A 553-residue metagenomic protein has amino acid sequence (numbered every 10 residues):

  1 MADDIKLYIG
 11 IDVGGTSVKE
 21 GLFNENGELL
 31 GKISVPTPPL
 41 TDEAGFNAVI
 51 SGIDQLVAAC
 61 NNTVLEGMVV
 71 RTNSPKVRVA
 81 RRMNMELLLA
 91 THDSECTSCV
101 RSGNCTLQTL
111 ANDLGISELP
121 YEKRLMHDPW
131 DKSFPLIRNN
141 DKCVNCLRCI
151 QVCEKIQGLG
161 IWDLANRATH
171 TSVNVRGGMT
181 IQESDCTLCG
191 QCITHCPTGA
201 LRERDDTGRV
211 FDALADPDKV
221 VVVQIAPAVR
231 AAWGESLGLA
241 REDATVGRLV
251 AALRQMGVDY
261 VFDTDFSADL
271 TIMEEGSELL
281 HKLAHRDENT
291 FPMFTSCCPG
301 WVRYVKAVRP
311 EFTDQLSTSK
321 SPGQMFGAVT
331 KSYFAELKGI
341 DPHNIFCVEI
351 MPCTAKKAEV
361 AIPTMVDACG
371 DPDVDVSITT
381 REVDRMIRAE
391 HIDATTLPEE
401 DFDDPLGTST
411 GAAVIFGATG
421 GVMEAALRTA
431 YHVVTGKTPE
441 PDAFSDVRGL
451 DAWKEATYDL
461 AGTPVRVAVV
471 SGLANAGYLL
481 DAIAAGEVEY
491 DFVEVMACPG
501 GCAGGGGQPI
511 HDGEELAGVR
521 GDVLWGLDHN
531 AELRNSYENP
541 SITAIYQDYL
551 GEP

Functional and structural regions predicted by a protein language model:
D4-N47: Short glycine-rich, Thr/Ser-proximal phosphate-binding strand/loop in the N-terminal lobe of ATP-dependent enzymes
V13-G15, N166, L460-G462: A generic beta-sheet turn/junction motif
G14-G15, G158-L159, T295-G300: Short glycine-enriched loops at secondary-structure junctions
L22, V175, A456-D459: Short beta-strand elements
N24-N26, Q157, N166-A168, I225-P227 (+1 more regions): Short, small-residue-rich loop/turn micro-motifs
S51, A58-N73, V77, R81 (+2 more regions): Iron-sulfur-associated redox domains of electron-transfer enzymes in respiratory and anaerobic energy metabolism
A58-L188, T194, L201-D216, V220: Fe-S ferredoxin-like electron-transfer domains and their immediately adjacent linker/connector regions across
